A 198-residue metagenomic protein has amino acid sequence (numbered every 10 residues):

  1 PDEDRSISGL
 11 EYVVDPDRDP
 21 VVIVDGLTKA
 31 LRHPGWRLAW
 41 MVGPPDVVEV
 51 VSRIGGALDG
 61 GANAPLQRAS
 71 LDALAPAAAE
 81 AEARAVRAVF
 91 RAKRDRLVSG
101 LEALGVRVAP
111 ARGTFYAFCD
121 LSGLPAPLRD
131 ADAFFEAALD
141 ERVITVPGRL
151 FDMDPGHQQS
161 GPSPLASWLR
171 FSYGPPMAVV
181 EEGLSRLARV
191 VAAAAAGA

Functional and structural regions predicted by a protein language model:
P1-A198: PLP-dependent class I/II
